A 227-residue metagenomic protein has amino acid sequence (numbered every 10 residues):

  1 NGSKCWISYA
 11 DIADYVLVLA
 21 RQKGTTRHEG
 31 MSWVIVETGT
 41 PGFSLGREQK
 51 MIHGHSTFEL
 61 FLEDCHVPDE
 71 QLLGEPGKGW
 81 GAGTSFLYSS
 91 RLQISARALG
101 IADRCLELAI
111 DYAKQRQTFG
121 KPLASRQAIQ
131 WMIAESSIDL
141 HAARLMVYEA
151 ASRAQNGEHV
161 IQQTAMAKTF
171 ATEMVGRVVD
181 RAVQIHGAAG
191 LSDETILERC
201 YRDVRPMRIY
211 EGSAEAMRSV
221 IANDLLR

Functional and structural regions predicted by a protein language model:
N1-G46: A short core secondary-structure module
I7-A10, K50-G54, L87, Q93-R97: Short alpha-helix boundary/capping segments
D11-A13, E29, H55-T57, L87 (+1 more regions): Short, solvent-exposed loop/turn segments at the edges of secondary structure
V18-R21, I35-E37, F61-E63, G74 (+1 more regions): Short beta-strand-to-turn element immediately C-terminal to the catalytic PLP-Schiff-base lysine in fold type I
R27, S44, Q71, S192-D193 (+1 more regions): Short active-site-adjacent structural elements
G30, S44-R47, D69-P76: Short, charged, solvent-exposed linker or helix-capping segments at domain edges/interfaces that act as flexible hinges
E37-H66: Flexible, small-/acidic-enriched active-site or ligand-binding loops
F61, C65, K78, T84-R227: Alpha-helical interface subdomain recognition
